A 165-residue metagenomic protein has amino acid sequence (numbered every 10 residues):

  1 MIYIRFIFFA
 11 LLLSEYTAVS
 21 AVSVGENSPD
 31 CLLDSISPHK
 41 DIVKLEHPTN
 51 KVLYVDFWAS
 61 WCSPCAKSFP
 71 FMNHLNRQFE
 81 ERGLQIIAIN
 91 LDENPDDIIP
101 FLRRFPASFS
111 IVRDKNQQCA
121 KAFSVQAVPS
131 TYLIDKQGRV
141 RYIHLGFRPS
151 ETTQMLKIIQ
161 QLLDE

Functional and structural regions predicted by a protein language model:
M1-F9: Sec-dependent signal peptide recognition, specifically the positively charged N-region followed immediately by
F8-L32: N-proximal helix/coil linker or "cap" segments that precede and/or mark the start of modular domains
P29, R77-Q117, A122, V128: Conserved segment of the thioredoxin-like fold in thiol-based oxidoreductases
C31-L53: A short beta-strand-turn-helix
K51-L53, F57-W61, A127: Short pre-active-site segment immediately N-terminal to redox-active cysteine/selenocysteine motifs in thiol-based
Y54-D56, A88, Y132-L133: Hydrophobic beta-strand core positions in alpha/beta domains
F57-H74: Conserved redox-active cysteine motifs that mediate thiol-disulfide chemistry, especially di-cysteine Cys-X(1-2)-Cys
P100-A107, K115-I158: Thiol/disulfide oxidoreductase modules built on the thioredoxin-like
